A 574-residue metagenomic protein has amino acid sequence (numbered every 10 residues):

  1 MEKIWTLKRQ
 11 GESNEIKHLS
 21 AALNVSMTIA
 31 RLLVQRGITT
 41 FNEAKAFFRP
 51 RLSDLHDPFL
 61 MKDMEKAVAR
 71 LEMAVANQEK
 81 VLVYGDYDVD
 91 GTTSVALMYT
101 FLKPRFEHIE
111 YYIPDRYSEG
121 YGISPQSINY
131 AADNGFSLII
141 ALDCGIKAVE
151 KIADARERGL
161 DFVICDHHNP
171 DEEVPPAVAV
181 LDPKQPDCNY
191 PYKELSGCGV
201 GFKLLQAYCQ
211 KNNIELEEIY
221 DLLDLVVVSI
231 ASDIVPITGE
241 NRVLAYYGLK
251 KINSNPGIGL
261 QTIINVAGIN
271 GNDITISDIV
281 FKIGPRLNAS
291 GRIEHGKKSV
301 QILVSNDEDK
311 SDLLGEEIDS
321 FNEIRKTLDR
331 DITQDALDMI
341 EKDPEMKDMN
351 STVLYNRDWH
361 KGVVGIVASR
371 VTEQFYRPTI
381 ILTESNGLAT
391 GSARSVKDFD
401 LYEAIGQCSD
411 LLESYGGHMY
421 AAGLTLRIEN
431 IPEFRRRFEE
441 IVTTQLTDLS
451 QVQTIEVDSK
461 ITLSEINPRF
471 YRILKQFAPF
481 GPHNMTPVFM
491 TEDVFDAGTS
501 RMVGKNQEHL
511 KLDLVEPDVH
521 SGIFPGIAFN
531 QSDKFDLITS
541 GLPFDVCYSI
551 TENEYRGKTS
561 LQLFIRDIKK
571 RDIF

Functional and structural regions predicted by a protein language model:
M1-N77, V228, K282-D319: Cofactor-/ligand-binding subdomain signature composed of acidic, glycine-rich, tryptophan-containing flexible loops
L33, D86-D88, I140, D166 (+7 more regions): Divalent metal-coordination and catalytic microenvironments
A44-L55, E79, P104-I113, P183 (+5 more regions): Gly-rich Lys/Arg/Thr-decorated short loops/hinges at beta-loop-alpha junctions or inter-strand turns that position
K62-V174, V180-D182, D331, D335 (+2 more regions): N-terminal small/polar loop signature for handling phosphorylated ligands or for N-terminal nucleophile
M98, K103, G239-M339, S351 (+3 more regions): Acidic, two-metal ion nucleic-acid-processing modules in DNA metabolism proteins
D133-L138, C144, V149-R292, G296-I302 (+2 more regions): Functional cores that coordinate and move charged inorganic groups
K342-S369: Flexible, glycine/threonine-enriched loop-and-boundary segments that flank and lead into catalytic domains of large
I380-S395: Short glycine-cluster motifs
